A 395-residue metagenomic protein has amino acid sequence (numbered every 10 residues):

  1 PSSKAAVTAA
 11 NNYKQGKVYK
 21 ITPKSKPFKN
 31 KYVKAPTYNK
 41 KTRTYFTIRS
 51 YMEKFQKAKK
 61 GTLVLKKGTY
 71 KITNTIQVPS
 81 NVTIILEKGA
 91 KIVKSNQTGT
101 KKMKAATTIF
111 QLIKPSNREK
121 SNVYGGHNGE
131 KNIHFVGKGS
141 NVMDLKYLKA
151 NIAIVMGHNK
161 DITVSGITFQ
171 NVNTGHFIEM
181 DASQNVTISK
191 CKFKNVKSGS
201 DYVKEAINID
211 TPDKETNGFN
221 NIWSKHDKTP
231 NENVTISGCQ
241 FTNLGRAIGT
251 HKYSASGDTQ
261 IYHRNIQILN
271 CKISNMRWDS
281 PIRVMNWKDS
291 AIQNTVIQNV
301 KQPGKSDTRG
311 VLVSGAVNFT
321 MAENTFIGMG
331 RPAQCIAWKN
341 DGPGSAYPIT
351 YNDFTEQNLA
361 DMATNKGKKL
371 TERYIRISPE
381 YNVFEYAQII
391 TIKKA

Functional and structural regions predicted by a protein language model:
S2-S50: Right-handed parallel beta-helix/beta-solenoid
P23-K40, E119-N122, P343-A346, T350 (+1 more regions): Surface-exposed intrinsically disordered loops and tails
K29-K66, K101-K102, A106-R118: Acidic Gly/Asp/Thr-rich repetitive segments characteristic of extracellular carbohydrate-active and adhesion proteins
G61, G68, N74, S80-V82 (+20 more regions): The right-handed parallel beta-helix/beta-solenoid scaffold, focusing on the short coil/turn and N-cap positions
Y70-I85, V93-H134, K146-D161, T174-S183: Extracellular beta-strand-rich solenoid/capping regions of secreted or surface-exposed proteins that bind or remodel
K71-T75, K94-Q97, D144-A153, V172-M180 (+9 more regions): Short glycine/acidic-rich loop motifs that flank beta-strands on beta-rich extracellular proteins
K88-G89, N128-V142, K160-N171, Q184-K197 (+5 more regions): Right-handed parallel beta-helix
G315-T320, T325-A395: Extended, charge-rich intrinsically disordered regulatory tails
